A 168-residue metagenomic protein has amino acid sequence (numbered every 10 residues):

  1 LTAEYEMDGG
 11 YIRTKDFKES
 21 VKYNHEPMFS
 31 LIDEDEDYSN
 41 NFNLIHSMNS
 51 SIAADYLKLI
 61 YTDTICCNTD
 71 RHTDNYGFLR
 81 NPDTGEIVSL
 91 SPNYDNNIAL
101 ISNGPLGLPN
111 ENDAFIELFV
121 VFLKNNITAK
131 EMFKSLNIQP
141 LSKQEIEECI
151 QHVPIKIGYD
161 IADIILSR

Functional and structural regions predicted by a protein language model:
L1-N68, H72-T73, G77-R168: Anionic ligand-binding catalytic core segments
